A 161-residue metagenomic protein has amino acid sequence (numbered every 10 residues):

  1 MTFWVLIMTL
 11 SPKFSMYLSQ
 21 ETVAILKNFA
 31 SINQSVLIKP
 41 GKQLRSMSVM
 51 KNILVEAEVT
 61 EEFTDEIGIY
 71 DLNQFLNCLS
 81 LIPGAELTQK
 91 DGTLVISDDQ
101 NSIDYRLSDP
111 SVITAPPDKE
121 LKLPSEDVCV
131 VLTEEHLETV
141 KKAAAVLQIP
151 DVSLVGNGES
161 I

Functional and structural regions predicted by a protein language model:
T2-S108, L123-I161: DNA polymerase processivity clamps
V112-K119: Acidic/charged, solvent-exposed loop-and-adjacent secondary-structure segments enriched in E/D, K/R, S/T, and G/P
